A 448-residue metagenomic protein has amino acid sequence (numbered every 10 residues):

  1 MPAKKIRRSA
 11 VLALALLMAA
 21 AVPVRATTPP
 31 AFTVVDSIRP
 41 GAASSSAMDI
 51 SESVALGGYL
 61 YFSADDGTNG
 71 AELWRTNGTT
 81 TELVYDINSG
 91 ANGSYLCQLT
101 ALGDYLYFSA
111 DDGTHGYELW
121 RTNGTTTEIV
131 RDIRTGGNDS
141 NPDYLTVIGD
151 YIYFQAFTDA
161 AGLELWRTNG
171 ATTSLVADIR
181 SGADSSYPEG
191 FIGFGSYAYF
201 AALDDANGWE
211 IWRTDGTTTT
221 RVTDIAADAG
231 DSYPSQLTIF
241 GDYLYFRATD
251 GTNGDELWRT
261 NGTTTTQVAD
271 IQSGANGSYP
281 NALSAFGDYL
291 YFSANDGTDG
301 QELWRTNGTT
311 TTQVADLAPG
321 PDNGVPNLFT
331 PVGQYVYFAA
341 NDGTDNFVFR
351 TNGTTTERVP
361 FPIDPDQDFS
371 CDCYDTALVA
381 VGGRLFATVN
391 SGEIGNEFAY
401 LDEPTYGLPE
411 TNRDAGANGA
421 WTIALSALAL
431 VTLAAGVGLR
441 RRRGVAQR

Functional and structural regions predicted by a protein language model:
M1-P2, W166, A415: Short, low-complexity interaction segments enriched in Ser/Thr/Pro/Gly
P2-V11, A420: Bacterial N-terminal signal peptides that target proteins for export
S9, M18-A26, G436-R440: Hydrophobic membrane-targeting alpha-helices
A13-A21, A429-T432: Bacterial N-terminal signal peptides
A26-P404: Feature 14080 marks short, conserved micro-sites in well-ordered regions that are central to protein function
D402-G416: C-terminal low-complexity, Ser/Thr- and acidic/Pro-rich disordered "stalk" regions positioned immediately N-terminal
A420-R442: A cross-kingdom C-terminal cell-surface attachment/processing module
G444-R448: Cytoplasmic C-terminal tails of single-pass
